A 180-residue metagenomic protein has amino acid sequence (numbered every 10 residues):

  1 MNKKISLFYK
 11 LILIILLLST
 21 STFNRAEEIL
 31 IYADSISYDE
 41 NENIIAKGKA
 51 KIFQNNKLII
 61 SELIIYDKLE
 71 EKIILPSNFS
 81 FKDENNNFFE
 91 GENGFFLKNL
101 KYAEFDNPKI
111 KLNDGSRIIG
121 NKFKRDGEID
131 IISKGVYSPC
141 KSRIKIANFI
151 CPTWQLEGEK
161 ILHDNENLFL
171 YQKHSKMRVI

Functional and structural regions predicted by a protein language model:
N2-I12: Bacterial N-terminal signal peptides that target proteins for export
I15-L17: Compositionally biased, low-complexity segments
S19-S21: N-terminal signal peptide c-region/cleavage motif recognized by signal peptidases
A26-I180: Structural signature for solvent-exposed beta-strand/loop edge elements and short helix-capping sites, enriched
